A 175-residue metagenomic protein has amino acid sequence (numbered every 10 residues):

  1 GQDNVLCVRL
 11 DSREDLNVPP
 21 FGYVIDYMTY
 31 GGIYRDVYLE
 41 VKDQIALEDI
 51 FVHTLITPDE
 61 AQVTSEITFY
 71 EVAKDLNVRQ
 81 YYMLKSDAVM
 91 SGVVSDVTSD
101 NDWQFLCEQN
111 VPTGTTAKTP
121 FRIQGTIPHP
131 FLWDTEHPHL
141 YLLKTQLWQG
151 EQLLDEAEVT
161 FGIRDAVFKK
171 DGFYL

Functional and structural regions predicted by a protein language model:
G1-L175: Secreted/periplasmic carbohydrate-active enzymes, especially glycoside hydrolases
